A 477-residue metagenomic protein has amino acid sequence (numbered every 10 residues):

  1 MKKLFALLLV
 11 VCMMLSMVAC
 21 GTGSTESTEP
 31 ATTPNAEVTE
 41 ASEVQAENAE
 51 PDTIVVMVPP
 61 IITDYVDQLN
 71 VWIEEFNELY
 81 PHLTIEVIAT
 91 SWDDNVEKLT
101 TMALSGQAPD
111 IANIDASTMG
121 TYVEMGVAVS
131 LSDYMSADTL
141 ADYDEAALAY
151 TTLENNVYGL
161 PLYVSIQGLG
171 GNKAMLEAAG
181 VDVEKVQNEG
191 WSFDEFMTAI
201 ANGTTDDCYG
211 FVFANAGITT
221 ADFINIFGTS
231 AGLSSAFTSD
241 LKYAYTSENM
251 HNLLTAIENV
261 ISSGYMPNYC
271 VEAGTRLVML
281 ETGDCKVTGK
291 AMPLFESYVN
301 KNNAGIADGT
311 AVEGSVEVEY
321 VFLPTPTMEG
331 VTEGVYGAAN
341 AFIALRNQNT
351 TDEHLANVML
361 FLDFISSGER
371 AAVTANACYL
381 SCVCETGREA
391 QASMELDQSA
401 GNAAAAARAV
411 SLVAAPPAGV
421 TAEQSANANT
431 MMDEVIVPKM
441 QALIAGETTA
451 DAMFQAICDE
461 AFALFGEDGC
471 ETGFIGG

Functional and structural regions predicted by a protein language model:
A6, C20-T121, L140, E329 (+2 more regions): Conserved N-terminal structural module of periplasmic/extracytoplasmic solute-binding proteins
C20, T101-M102, D110, T139-L176 (+4 more regions): A structural signal for short loop-to-beta-strand junctions that line the ligand-binding cleft of periplasmic/secreted
E40-N48, S91, D115-G168, E177 (+6 more regions): Hinge/lid segment of periplasmic solute-binding proteins
P59, D222-I226, A231, H251-N357: Extracytoplasmic/periplasmic substrate-binding proteins
P60, E296, N300-D308, N340-N427 (+2 more regions): Mature extracytoplasmic/periplasmic domains
W72-Y143, G159, A174, A178-G180 (+4 more regions): Extracytoplasmic "Venus flytrap"/periplasmic binding protein-like
E78, M135-S136, T151-T219, S234-V271 (+3 more regions): Helix-loop-helix "hinge/cap" segment bordering the ligand-binding cleft or interdomain interface
A404-F465: C-terminal capping/gating helix-and-loop segments adjacent to ligand/active sites or protein-protein/ligand interfaces
